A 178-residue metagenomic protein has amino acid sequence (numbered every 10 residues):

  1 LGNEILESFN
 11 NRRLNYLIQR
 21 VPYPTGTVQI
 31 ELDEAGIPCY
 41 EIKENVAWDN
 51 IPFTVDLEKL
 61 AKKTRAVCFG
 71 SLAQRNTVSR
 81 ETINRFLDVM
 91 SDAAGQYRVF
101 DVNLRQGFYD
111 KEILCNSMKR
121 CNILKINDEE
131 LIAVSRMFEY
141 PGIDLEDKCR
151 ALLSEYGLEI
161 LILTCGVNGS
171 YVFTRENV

Functional and structural regions predicted by a protein language model:
L1, Y23, L104: Acidic, glycine-rich active-site loops and adjacent beta-strand->loop/helix elements that engage anionic groups
L1-N10, I30: N-terminal beta-loop-helix "entrance" segment that forms/cooperates in small-molecule cofactor or anionic ligand
S8-N10, L14-Q19, E34-V178: Ribokinase/PfkB-type carbohydrate-kinase core domain
Q19-T27: Gly/Ser-rich phosphate-binding catalytic loop and adjacent alpha/beta segment that cradle a phosphoryl group at enzyme
